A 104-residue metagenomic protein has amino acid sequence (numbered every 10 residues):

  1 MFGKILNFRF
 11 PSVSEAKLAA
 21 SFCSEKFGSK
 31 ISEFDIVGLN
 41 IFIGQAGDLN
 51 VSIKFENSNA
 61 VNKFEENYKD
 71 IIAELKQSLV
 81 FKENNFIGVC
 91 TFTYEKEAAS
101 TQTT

Functional and structural regions predicted by a protein language model:
M1-N50, K54-N67, V80-T104: Short S/T/G/P-rich N-terminal loop/turn motif that feeds into the first structured element of a domain
N62-K63, I72-K76: Mid-chain, well-packed structural core segment of small domains
